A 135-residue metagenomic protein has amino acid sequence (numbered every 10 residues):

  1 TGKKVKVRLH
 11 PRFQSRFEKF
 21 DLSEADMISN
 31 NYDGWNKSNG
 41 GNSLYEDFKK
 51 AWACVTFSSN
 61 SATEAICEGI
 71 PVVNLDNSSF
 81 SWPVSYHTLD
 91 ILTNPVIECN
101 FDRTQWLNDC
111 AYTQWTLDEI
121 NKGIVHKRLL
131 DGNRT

Functional and structural regions predicted by a protein language model:
T1-G2, S23-E24, P95: Hydrophobic, Leu/Ile/Phe/Ala-enriched alpha-helical segments that form helix-helix packing faces
G2-K4, A51: A general structural motif
K3, G69-P71: A short helix->loop->beta-strand "cap" motif at the edges of active sites that frequently abuts
K6-H10: Short internal beta-strands
P11-E68: Donor nucleotide-activated moiety binding/catalytic core segment of transferases that use nucleotide-activated donors
D26-G40, V73, S85-E98: Short acidic-hydrophobic, aromatic-tinged amphipathic segments that line or gate anion-handling sites
N60-S61, P71, S78-F80: Flexible glycine-rich beta->alpha loop in the catalytic core of nucleotide-sugar glycosyltransferases
P83-T135: Leloir-type glycosyltransferase catalytic cores
